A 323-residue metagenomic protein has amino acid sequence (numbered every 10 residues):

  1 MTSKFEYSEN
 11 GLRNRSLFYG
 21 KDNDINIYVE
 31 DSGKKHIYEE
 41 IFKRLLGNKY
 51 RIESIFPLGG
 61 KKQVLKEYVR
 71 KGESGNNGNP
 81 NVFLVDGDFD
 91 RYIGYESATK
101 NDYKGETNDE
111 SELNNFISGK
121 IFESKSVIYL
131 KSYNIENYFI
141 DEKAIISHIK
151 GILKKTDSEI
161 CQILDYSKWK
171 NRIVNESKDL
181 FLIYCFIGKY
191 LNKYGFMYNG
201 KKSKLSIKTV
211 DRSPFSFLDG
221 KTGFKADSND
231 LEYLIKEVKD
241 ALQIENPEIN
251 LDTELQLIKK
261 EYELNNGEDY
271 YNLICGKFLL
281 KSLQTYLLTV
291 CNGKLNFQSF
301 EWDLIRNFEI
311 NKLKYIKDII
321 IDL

Functional and structural regions predicted by a protein language model:
M1-L323: Acidic, divalent-metal-binding catalytic cores of TOPRIM and closely related two-metal-ion phosphodiester/pyrophosphate
